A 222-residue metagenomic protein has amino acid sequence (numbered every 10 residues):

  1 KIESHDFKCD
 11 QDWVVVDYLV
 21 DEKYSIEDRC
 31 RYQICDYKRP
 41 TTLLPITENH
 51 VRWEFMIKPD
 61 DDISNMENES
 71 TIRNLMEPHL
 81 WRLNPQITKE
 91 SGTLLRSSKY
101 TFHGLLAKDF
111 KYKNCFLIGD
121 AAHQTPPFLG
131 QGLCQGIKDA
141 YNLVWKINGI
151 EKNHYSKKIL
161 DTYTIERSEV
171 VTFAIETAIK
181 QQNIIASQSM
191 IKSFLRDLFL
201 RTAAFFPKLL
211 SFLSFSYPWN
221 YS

Functional and structural regions predicted by a protein language model:
K1-F102: Conserved FAD-binding catalytic core of PHBH/FMO-like flavoproteins
K58-D62, A122-Q124, Q181: A short, flexible beta-alpha/helix-coil linker loop
M66-Q135, Y155-K157, V170, T177 (+1 more regions): FAD/FMN-dependent oxidoreductases across multiple families
C134, K138-I147, E151: Functional cores that coordinate and move charged inorganic groups
G149-S222: Helical substrate-recognition/capping region of FAD-dependent monooxygenase/halogenase enzymes
